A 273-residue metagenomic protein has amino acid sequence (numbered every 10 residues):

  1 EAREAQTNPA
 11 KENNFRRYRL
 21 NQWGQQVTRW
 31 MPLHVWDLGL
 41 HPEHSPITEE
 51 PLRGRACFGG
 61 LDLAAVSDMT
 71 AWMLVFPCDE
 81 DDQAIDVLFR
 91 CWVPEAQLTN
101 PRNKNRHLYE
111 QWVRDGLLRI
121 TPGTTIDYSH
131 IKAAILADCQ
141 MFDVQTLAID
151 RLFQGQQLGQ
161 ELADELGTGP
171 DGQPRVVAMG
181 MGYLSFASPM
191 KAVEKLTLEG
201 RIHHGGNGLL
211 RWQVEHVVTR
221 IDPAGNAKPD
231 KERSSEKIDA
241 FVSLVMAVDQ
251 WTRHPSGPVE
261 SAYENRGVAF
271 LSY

Functional and structural regions predicted by a protein language model:
E1-F58, S67-M69, I85-H130: Non-catalytic, compositionally simple segments
V27-L61, Q140-Q145, I149, Q157-E165 (+1 more regions): Flexible, glycine/threonine-enriched loop-and-boundary segments that flank and lead into catalytic domains of large
V66-E80, I238-A240, M246-A247: Acidic, metal-ligating active-site segments
D68-M73, G155-D164, A187-K191: A short acidic (Asp/Glu
K104-G116, E165-G257: Metal-dependent DNA phosphodiester-chemistry modules and their immediately adjacent helices/loops in DNA-processing
D138-T146, D171-V176: Short, surface-exposed connector motifs at secondary-structure boundaries
A148-Q157, G182-F186: Acidic, metal-coordinating catalytic cores used for nucleic-acid/nucleotide bond scission and strand-transfer chemistry
V248-Y273: Acidic two-metal-ion nuclease catalytic site recognized across multiple nuclease folds, prominently DnaQ/RNase D-T
